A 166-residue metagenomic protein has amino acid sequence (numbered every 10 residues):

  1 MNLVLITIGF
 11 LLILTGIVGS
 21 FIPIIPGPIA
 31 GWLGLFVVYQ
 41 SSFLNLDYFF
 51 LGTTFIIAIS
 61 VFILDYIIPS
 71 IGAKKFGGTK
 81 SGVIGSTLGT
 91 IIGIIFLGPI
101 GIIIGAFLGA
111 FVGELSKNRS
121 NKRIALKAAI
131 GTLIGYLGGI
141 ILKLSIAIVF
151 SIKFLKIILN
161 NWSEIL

Functional and structural regions predicted by a protein language model:
M1-V4, I17-I25, I68-S81, K117-R123: Short, amphipathic, aromatic/basic-enriched membrane-interface segments that mark the entry/exit of transmembrane
L12-A30, G89-P99: Transmembrane alpha-helix interface/packing and boundary motifs in multi-pass membrane proteins, characterized by
G16, V38, I57-Y66, I94 (+2 more regions): Alpha-helical transmembrane segments of multi-pass membrane proteins
A30-L46, L88-I94, L108-K117: Interfacial segments of multi-pass membrane proteins
F49, T53-G93: Helix-adjacent hinge/juxtasegments
I103-A128, T132: Hydrophobic transmembrane alpha-helix segments characteristic of membrane transport and insertion machinery
I130-S145: Individual transmembrane alpha-helices with interfacial aromatic-anchor signatures
V149-L166: Juxtamembrane boundary at the C-terminal end of a transmembrane helix
